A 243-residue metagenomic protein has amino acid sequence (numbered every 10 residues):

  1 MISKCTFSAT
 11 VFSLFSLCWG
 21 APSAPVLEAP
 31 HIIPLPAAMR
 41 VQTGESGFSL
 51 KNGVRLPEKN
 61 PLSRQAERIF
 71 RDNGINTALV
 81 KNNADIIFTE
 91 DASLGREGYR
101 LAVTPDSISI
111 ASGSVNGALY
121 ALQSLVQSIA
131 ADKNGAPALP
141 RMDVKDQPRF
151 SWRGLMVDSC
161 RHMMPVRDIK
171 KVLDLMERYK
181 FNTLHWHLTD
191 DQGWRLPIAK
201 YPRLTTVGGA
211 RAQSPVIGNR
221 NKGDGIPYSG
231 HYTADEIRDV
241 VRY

Functional and structural regions predicted by a protein language model:
M1-A9: Bacterial N-terminal signal peptides that target proteins for export
S3, S16-L17: Secreted/extracellular small peptides and ectodomain modules produced from precursors
C5, G20, I169-V172: An exposure/low-complexity boundary signal
S8-S16: Bacterial N-terminal signal peptides
S13, G20-R153: Acidic, contiguous N-terminal accessory segments
L94-Y243: Feature activates predominantly on carbohydrate-active enzymes
